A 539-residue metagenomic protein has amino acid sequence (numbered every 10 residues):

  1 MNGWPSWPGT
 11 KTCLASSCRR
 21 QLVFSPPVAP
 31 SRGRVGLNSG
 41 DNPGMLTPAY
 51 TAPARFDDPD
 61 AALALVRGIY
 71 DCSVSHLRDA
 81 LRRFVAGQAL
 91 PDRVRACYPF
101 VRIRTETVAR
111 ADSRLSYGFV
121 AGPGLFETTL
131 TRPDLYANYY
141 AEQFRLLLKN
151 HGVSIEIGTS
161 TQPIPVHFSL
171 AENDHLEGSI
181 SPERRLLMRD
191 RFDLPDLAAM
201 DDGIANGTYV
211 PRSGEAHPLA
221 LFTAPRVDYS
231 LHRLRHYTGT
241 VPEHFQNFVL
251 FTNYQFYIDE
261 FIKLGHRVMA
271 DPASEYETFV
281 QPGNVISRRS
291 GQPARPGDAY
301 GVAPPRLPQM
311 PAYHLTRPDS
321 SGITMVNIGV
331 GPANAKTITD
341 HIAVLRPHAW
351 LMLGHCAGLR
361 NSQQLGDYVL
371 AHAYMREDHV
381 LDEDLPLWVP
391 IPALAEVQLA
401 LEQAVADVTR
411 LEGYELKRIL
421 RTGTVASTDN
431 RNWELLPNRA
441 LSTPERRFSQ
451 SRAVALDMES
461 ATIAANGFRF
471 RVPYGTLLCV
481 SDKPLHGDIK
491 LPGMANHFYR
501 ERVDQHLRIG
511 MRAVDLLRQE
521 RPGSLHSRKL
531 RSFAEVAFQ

Functional and structural regions predicted by a protein language model:
W4-W7: Tryptophan (W) side chains
P30, R34-L37, D41: Short, positively charged and aromatic/hydrophobic N-terminal segments
G40-A349, A357-Q539: Accessory terminal and edge-of-domain segments that mediate assembly/interaction and cofactor placement around
